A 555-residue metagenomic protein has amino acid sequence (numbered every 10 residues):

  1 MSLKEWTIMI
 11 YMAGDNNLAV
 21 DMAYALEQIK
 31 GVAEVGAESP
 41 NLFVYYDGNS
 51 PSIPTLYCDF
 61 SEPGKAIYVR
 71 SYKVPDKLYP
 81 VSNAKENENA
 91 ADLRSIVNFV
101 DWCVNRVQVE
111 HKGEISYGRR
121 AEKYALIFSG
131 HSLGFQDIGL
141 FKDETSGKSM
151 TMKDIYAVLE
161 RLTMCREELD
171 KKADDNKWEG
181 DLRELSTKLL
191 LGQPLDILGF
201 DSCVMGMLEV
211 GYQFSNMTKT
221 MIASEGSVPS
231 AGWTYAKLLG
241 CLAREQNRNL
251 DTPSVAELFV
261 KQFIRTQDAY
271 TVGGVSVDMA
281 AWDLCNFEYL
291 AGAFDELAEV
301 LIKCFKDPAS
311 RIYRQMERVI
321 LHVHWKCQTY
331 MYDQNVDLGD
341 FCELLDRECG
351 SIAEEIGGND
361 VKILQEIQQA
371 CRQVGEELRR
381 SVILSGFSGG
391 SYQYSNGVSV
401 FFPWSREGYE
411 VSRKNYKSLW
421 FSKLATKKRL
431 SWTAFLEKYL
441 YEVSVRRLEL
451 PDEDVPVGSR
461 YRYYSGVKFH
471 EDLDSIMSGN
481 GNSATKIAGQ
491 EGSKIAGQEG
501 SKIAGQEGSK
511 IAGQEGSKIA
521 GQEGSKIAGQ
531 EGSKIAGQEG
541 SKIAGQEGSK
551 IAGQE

Functional and structural regions predicted by a protein language model:
M1, K112, G118, G134 (+3 more regions): Terminal, contiguous helix-loop blocks that mediate binding/assembly
M1-E122: N-terminal extension/subdomain marker
T7-Y11, N41-Y46, Y124-F128, D196-F200 (+2 more regions): Structural recognition of the beta-strand scaffold that forms the well-ordered cores of secreted hydrolase catalytic
D15, Y46-P51, H131-S132, S202-V204 (+1 more regions): Short beta-alpha junction loops
R119-F135: Active-site groove signature of glycoside hydrolases
T485-Q554: Long, intrinsically disordered low-complexity tandem-repeat segments
